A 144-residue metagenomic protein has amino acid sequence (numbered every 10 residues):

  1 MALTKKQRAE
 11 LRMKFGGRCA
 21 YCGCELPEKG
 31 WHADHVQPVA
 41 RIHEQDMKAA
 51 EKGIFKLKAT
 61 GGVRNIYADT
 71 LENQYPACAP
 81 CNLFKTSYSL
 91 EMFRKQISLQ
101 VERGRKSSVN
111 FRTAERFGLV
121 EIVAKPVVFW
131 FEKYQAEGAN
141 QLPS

Functional and structural regions predicted by a protein language model:
M1-E10, K14, C24-P27, M47-Y75 (+2 more regions): Extended charged
R18, H32, A77: The −1 position to Zn-ligating cysteines in a subset of zinc-ribbon hairpins
H32-P38: Histidine-centered catalytic micro-motifs used for acid/base chemistry in nuclease and nucleotide-processing active
I42-Q45: Compact nucleic-acid interaction/catalytic patches
